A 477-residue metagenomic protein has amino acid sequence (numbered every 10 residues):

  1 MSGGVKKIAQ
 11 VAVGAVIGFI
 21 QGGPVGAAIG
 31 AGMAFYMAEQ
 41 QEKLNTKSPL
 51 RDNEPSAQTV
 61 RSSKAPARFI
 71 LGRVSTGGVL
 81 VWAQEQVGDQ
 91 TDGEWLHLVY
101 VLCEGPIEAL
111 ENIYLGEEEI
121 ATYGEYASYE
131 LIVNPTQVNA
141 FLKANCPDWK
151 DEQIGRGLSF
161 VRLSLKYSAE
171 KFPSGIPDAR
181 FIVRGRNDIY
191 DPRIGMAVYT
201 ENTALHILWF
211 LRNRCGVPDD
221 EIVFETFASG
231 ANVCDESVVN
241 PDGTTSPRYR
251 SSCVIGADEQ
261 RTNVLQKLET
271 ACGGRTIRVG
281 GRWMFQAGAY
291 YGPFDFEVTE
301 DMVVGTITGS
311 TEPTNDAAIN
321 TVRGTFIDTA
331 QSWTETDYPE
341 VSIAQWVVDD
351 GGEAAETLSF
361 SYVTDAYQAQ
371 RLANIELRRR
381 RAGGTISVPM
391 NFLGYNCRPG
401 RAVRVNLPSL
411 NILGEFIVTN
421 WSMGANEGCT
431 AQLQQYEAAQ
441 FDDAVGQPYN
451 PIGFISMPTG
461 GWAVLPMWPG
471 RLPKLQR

Functional and structural regions predicted by a protein language model:
S2-K7, V13, I17-F19, V25 (+5 more regions): Polar, S/T/G-rich
G105-E111, E297-F360, D443, P451-R477: Acidic, small/polar-enriched beta strand-loop surface segments
A109, G281, N320-V322, G414 (+1 more regions): Envelope-exposed proteins and targeting segments
L115-E117, F326-D328, V405-S409: Short acidic, glycine-rich loop/turn motifs
E118-G124, P293-D295, W333-T334, L413-G414: Surface-exposed loop/edge segments in extracytoplasmic proteins
N232-R278, W346-Q435: An acidic/polar, Gly/Ser/Thr-rich interaction patch typically located in mid-to-C-terminal regions of proteins
W283-A287: Minor-groove-contacting beta-hairpin "wing" of winged helix-turn-helix DNA-binding domains
G292-D295, M302-V304, P399-Q476: Acidic, low-complexity/disordered segments
